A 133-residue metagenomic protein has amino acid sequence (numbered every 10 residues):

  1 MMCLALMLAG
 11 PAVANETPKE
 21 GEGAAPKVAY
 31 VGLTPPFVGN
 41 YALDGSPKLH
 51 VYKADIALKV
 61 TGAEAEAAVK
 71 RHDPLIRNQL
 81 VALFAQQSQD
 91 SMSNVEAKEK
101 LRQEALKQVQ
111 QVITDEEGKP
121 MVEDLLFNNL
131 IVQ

Functional and structural regions predicted by a protein language model:
M1-Q133: Flexible, low-complexity charged segments
